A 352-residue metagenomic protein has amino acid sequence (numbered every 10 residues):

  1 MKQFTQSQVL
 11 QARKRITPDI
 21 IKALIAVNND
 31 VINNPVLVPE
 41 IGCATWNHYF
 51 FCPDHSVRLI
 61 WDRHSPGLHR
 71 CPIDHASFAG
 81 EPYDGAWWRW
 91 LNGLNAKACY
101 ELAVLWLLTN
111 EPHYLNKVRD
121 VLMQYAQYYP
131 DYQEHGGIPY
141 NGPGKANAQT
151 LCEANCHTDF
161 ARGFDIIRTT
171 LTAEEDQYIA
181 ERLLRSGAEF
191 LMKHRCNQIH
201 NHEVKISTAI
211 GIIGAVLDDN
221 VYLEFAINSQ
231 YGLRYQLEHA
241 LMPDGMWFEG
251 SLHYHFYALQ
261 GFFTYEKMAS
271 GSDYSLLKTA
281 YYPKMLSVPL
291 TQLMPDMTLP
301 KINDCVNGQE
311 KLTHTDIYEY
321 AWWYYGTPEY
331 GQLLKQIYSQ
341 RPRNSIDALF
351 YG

Functional and structural regions predicted by a protein language model:
M1-Q198, V204-G211, Y231, F263 (+2 more regions): Extracellular glycan-targeting catalytic surfaces
G85-A86, P143-N147, A173-E174, A188-Q198 (+3 more regions): Active-site-adjacent structural elements in folded domains
L94, Q149-C152, L183, H202 (+5 more regions): Secondary-structure capping and boundary motifs in well-ordered enzyme cores
T109, I167-Y178, L217-V221, M268-L277: Inter-helical turn/loop segments and adjacent helix faces that build the functional surface of alpha-helical bundle
P112-N116, N201, N220-E224, L276 (+1 more regions): Short, solvent-exposed positions on alpha-helices
D131-G142, E189-K205, H239-F256, M285-K311 (+1 more regions): Charged/polar, low-hydrophobicity segments characteristic of intrinsically disordered regions and flexible loops
G211, L217, H253-G352: Carbohydrate-active enzyme catalytic cores, enriched for enzymes that act on polyanionic acidic polysaccharides
